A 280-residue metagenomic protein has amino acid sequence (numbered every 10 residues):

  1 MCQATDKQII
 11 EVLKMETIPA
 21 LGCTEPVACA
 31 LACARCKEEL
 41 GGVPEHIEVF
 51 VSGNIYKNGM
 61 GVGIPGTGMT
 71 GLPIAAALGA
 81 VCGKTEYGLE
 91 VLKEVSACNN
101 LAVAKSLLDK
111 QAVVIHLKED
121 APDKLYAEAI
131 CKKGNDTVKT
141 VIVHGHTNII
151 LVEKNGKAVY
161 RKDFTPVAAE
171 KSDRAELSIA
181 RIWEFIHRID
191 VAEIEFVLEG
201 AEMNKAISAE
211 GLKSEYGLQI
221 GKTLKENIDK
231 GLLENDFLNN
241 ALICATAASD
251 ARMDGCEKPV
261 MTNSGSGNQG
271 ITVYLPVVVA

Functional and structural regions predicted by a protein language model:
C2, D109-G255: Signature of multi-pass transmembrane helix bundles
Q8-L21, R181-E184: Generic N-terminal amphipathic, Lys/Arg-enriched alpha-helix
K14-C23, K57-T67, C256-S266: A short glycine/serine-rich beta->alpha loop
C23-A30, P65-V81, S264-T272: FAD-binding core of FAD-dependent oxidoreductases, characterized by glycine-rich FAD pyrophosphate-binding loops
P26-G42, G270-A280: Alpha-helical support elements that line or immediately flank enzyme active sites and cofactor-binding pockets
E45-L89, L101-V113: A structural-propensity feature for long, helix-poor, extended segments
S96-N99: Acidic/charged, solvent-exposed loop-and-adjacent secondary-structure segments enriched in E/D, K/R, S/T, and G/P
G231-N235, N239, R252-A280: Membrane-embedded translocation segments of transport machinery
